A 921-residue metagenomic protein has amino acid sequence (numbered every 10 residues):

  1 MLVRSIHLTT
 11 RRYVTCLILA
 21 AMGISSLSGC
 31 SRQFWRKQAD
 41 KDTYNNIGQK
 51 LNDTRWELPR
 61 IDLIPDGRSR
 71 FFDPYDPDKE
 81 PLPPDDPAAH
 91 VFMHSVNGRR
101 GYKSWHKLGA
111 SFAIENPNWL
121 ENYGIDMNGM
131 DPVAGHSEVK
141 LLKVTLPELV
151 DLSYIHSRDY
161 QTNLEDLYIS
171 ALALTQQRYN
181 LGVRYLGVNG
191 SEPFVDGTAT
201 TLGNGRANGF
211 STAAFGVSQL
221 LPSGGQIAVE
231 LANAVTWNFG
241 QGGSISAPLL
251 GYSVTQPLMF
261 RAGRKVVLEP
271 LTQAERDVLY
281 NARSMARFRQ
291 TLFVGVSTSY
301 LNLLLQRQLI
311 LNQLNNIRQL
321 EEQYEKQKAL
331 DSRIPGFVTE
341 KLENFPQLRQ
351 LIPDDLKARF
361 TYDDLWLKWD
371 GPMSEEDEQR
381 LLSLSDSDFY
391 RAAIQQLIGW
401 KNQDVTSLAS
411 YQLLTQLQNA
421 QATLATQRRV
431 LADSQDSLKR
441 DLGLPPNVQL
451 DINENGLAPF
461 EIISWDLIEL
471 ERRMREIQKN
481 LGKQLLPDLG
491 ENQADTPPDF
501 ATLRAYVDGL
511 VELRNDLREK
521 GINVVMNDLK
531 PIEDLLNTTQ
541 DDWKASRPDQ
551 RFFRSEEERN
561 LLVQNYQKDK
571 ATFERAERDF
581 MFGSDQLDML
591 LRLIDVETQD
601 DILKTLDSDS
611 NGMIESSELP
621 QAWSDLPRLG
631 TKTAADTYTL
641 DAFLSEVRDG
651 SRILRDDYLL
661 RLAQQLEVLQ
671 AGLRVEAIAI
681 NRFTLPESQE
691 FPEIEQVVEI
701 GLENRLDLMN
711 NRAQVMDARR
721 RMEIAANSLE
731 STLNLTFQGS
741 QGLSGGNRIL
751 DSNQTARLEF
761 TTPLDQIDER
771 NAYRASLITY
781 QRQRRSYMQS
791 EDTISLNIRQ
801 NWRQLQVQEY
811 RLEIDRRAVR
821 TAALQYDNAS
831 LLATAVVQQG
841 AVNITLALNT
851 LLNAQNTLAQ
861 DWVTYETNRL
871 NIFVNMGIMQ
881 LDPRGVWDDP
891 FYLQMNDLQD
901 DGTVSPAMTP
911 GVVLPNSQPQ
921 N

Functional and structural regions predicted by a protein language model:
M1-R11: N-terminal secretory signal peptides that target proteins for export/translocation
I18-S26: Hydrophobic core
G29-S31: N-terminal Sec signal peptide cleavage junction
Q33, K37-P74, D78-K79, F345-S387 (+7 more regions): Acidic, low-complexity, intrinsically disordered peripheral segments
Q33, P132-H136, K140-L152, H156-Y160 (+11 more regions): Small/polar-residue-enriched beta-strand and adjacent coil segments characteristic of outer-membrane beta-barrel
G67-L152, F691-I694: Regulatory alphaC helix of protein kinase catalytic domains
N163, L167-L174, F288-Q313, Q323 (+18 more regions): Amphipathic alpha-helical coiled-coil segments
A171-L174, Y179, Y185-V188, E192 (+6 more regions): Hydrophobic, small-residue-rich alpha-helical packing segments that form membrane-like cores
